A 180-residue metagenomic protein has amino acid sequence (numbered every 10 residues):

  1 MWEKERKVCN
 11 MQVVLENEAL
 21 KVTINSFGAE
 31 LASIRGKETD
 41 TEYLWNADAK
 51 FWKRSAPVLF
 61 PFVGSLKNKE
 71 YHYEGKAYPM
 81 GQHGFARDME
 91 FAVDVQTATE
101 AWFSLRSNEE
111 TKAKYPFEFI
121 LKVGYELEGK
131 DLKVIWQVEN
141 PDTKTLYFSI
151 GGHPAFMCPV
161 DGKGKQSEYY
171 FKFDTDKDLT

Functional and structural regions predicted by a protein language model:
W2-Q137, P141-Y147, P154-T180: Surface-exposed acidic/polar loop and edge beta-strand patches at domain peripheries
